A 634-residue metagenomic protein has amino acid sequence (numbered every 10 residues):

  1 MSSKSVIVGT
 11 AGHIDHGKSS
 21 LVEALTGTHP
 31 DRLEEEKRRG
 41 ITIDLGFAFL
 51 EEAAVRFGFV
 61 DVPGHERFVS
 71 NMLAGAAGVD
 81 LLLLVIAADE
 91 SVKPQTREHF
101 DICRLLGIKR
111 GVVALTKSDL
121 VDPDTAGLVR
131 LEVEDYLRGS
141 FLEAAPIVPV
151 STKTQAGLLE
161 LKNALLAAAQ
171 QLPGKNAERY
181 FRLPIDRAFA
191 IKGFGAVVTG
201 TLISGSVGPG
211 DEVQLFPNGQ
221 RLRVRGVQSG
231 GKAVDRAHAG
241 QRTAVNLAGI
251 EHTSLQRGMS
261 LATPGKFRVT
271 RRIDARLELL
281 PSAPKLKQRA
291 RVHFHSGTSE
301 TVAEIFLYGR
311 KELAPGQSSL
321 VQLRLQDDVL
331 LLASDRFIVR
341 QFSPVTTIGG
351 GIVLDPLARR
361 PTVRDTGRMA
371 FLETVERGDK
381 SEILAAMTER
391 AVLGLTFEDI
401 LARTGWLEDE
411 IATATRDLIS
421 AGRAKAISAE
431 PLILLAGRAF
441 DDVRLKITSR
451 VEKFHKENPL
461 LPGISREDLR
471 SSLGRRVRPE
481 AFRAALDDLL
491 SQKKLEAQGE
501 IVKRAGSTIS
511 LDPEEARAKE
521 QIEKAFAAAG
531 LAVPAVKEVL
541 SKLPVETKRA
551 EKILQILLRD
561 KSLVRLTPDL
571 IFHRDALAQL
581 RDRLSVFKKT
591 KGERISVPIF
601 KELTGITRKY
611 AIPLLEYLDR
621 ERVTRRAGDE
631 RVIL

Functional and structural regions predicted by a protein language model:
M1-S70, G78-L82, I86: P-loop NTPase switch module centered on the Walker A-proximal segment
H13, A188, G205, V227 (+2 more regions): Residue-level recognition of beta-strand microenvironments
D15, L21, G40, D61 (+15 more regions): Residue-level signature of catalytic and energy-coupling elements of molecular machines, predominantly ATP/GTP-dependent
V55-F57, V62-R67, A76-L128, V539: Conserved Switch II/interswitch segment of TRAFAC-class P-loop GTPases
H65-E66, D89-K93, K117-D122, T152-A156 (+5 more regions): Conserved nucleotide-binding/hydrolysis micro-motifs of P-loop NTPases
V121-T125, D135, I250-R565, H573-G628 (+1 more regions): C-terminal effector modules of nucleic-acid-centric enzymes and ribosome-associated factors
D135-A283: Conserved catalytic-core segments of large NTP-driven translation/proteostasis enzymes
